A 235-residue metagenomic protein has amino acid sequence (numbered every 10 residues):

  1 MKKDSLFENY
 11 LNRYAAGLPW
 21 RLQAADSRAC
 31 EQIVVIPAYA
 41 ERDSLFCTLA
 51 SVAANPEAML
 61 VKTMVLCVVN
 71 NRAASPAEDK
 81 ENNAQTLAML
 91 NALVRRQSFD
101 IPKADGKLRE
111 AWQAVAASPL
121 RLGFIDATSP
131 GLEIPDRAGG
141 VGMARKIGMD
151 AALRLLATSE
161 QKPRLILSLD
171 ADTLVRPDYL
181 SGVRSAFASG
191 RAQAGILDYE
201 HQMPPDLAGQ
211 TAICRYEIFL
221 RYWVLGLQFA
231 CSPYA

Functional and structural regions predicted by a protein language model:
M1-N71: N-proximal low-complexity "stem/linker" segments adjacent to membrane-targeting elements
L11-A15, P76-P163: Active-site-proximal specificity loops/subdomain of glycosyltransferases
C30-Q32, V61-M64, S118-G123, K162-L167: Residue-level recognition of the N-termini of beta-strands and the immediately preceding loop/turn
Y39-S44, R72-S75, G131-L132, D172-Y179 (+1 more regions): Short acidic, S/G/P-rich loop/turn micro-motifs used as interaction or catalytic elements
V68, A127, G195-D198: Short glycine/serine/threonine-enriched helix-capping/active-site loop that flanks the nucleotide-sugar donor pocket
D150, E160-R164, S168-A186: Acidic donor-binding/catalytic loop of UDP-sugar-dependent glycosyltransferases, especially processive GT2
G182, G190-A212: Short beta-strand-to-loop element that shapes/binds the nucleotide-sugar donor at the catalytic cleft/hinge
H201, I213-Y234: Short, flexible, basic/aromatic active-site loop/helix in glycosyltransferases
